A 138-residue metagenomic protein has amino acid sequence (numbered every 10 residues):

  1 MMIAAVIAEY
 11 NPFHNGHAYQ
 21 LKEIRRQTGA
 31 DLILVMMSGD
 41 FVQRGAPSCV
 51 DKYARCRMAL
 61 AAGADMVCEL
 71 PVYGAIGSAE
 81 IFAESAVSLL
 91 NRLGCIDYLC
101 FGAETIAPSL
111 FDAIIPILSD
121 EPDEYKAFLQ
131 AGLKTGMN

Functional and structural regions predicted by a protein language model:
M1-N138: Nucleotidyltransferase catalytic core that binds NTPs
